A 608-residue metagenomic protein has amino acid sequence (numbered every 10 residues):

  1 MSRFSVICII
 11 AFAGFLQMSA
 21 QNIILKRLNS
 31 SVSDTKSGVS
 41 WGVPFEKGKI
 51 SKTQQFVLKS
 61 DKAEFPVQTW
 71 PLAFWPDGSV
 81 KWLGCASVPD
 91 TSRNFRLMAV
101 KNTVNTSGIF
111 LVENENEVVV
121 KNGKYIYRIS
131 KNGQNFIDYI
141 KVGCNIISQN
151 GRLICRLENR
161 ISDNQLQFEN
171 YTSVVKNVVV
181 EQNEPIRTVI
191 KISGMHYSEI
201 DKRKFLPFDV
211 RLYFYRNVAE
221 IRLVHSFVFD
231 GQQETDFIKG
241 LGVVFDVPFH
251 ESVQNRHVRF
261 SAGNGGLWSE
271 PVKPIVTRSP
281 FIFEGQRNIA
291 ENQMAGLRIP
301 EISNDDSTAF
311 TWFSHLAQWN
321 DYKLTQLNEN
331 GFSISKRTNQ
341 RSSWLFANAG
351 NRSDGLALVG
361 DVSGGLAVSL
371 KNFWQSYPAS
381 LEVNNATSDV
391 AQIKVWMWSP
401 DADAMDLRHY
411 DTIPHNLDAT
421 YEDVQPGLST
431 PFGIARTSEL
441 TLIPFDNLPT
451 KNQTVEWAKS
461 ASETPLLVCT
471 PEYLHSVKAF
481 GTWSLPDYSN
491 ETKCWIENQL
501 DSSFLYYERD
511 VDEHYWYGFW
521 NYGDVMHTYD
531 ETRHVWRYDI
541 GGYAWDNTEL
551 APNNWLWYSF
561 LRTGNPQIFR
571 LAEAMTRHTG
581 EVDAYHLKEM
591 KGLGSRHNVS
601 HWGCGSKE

Functional and structural regions predicted by a protein language model:
M1-N22: Bacterial Sec-dependent N-terminal signal peptides
L28-Q54, F237-P248: Surface-exposed beta-strand/loop patches in extracellular or lumenal glycoproteins
T53, L58-K81, L407-A419: Solvent-exposed beta-strand/loop surfaces of large extracellular or lumenal domains
A73-R93, A419-A435: A surface-exposed beta-strand-loop module
N116-P449, Q453-C469, Y522-T528, A544-N547: Beta-strand/loop-rich accessory regions of lumenal/periplasmic or secreted enzymes, predominantly carbohydrate-active
I154, Q167, P185-Y197, R203-D209 (+2 more regions): Catalytic cores of eukaryotic secretory-pathway lumenal/extracellular enzymes that build and remodel glycoconjugates
F214, S226-D230, T441-F445, T482 (+3 more regions): Well-ordered alpha-helical scaffold segments within catalytic/enzyme domains
N447-T450, S489-C494, F560-E573: Structural helix-adjacent loops and short alpha-helical linkers that scaffold large soluble proteins
